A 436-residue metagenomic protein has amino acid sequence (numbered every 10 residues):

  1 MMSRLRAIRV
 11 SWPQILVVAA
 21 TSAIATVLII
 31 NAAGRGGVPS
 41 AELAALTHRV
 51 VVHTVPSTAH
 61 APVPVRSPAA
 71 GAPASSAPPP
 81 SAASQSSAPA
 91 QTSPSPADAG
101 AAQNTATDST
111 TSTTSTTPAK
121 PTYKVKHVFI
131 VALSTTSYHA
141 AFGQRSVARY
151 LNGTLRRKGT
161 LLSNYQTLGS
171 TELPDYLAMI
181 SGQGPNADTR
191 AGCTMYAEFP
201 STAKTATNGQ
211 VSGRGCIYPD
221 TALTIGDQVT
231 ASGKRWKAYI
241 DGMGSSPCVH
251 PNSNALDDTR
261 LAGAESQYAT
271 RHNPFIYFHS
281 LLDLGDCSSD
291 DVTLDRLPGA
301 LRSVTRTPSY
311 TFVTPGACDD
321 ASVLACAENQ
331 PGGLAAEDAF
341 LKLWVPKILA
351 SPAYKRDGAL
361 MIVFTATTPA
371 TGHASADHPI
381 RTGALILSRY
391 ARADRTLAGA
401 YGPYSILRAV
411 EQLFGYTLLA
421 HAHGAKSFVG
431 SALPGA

Functional and structural regions predicted by a protein language model:
M1-A23: N-terminal export and membrane-targeting signals
L5-I8, P13, S84, A90 (+1 more regions): Intrinsically disordered, low-complexity regions enriched in polar/acidic and amide residues
V10-V18, I29-P39, L43-P56, H60-P68 (+4 more regions): N-terminal pro-sequences and low-complexity stem/linker regions of secreted or lumenal proteins
S67, S75-S76, P80-S81, S86-S95 (+2 more regions): Ser/Thr/Pro-rich low-complexity tandem-repeat tracts
